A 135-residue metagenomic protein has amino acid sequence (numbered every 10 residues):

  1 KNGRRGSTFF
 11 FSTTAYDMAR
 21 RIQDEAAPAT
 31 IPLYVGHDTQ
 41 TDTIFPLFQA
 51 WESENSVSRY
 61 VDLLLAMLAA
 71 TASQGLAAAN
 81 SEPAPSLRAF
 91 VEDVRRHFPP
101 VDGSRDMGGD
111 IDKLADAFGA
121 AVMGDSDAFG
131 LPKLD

Functional and structural regions predicted by a protein language model:
K1-D135: C-terminal auxiliary extensions adjacent to catalytic cores
